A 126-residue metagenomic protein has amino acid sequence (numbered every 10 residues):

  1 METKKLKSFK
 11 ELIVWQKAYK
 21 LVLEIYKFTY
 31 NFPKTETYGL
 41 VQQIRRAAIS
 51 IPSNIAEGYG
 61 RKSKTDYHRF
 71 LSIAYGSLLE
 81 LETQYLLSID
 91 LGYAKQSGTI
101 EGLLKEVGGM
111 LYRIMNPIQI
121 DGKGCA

Functional and structural regions predicted by a protein language model:
M1-E57, R61-A126: Short, C-terminally biased terminal segments at protein or domain edges
